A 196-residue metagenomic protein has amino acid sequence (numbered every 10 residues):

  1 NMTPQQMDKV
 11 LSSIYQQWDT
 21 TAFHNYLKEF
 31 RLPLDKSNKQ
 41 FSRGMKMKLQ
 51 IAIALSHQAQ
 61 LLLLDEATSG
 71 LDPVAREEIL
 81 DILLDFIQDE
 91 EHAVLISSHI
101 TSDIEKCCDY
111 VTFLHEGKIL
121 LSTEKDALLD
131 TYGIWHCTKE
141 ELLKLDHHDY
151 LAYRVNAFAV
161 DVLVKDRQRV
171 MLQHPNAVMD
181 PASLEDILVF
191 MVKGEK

Functional and structural regions predicted by a protein language model:
N1-L49: ABC-family P-loop ATPase nucleotide-binding domains
Q58: Conserved catalytic motifs of ABC-family nucleotide-binding domains
L62-E66: Catalytic Walker B motif of ABC-type/P-loop ATPase nucleotide-binding domains
T68-S69, T101: Short loop immediately C-terminal to the Walker-B catalytic DE motif in ABC-type ATPase nucleotide-binding domains
P73-A75: Helix N-cap at the start of a conserved alpha-helix in ABC-type nucleotide-binding domains
L80-V164: ABC transporter nucleotide-binding domain
Y150-K196: C-terminal coupling/interaction segments
